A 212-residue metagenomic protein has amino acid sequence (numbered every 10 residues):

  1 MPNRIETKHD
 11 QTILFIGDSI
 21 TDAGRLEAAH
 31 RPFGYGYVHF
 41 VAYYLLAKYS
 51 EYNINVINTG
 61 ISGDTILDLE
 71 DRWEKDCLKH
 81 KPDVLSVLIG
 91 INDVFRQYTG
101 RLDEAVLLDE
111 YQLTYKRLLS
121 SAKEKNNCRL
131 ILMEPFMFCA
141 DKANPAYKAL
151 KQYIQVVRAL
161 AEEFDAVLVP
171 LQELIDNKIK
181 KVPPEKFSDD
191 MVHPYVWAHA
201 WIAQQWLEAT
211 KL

Functional and structural regions predicted by a protein language model:
P2-H9, F40-N55, D64-L212: Alpha-helical cap/lid subdomain in secreted, periplasmic, or secretory-pathway luminal O-acyl-processing enzymes
N3-P32: Short glycine-rich His-centered loop
F33-V41: Short N-terminal amphipathic alpha-helix/helix-capping patch enriched in small hydrophobics with frequent Ser/Thr
G60-S62: Short, solvent-exposed turn/loop segments enriched in Gly/Ser/Thr/Pro and often Arg
